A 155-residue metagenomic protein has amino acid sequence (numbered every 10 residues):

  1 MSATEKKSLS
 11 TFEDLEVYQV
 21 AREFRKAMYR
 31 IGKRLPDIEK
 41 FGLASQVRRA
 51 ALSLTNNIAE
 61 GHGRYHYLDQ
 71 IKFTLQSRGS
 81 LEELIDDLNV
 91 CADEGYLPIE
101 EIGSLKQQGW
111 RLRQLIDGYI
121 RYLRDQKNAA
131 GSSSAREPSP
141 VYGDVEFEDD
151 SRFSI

Functional and structural regions predicted by a protein language model:
M1-I155: Amphipathic alpha-helical assembly/interaction segments
